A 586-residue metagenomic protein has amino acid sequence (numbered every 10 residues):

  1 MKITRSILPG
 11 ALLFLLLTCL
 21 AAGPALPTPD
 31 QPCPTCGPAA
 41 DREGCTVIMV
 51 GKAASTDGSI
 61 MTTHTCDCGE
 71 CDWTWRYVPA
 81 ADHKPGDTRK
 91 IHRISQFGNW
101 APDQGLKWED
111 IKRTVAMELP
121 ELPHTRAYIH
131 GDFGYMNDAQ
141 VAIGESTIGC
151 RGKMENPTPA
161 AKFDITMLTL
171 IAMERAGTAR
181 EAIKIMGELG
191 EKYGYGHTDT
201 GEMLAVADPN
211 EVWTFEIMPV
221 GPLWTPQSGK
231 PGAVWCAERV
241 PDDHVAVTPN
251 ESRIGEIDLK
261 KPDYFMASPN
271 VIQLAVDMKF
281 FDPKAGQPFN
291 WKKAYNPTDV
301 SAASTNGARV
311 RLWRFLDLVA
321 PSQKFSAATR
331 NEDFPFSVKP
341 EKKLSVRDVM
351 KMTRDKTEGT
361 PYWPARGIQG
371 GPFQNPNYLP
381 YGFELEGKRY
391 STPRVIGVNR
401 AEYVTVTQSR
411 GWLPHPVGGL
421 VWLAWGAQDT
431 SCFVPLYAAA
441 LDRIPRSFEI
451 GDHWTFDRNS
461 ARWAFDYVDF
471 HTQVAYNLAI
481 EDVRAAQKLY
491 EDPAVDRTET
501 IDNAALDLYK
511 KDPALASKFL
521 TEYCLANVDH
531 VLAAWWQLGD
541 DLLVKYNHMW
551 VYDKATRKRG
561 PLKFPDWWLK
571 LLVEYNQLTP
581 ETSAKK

Functional and structural regions predicted by a protein language model:
M1-R5: N-terminal secretory signal peptides that target proteins for export/translocation
P9-L20: Bacterial N-terminal signal peptides
T18-P32: Bacterial Sec-dependent signal peptides at the C-terminal "C-region" and cleavage site
Q31-D164, I185-L344: A contiguous strand-loop segment
E155-P159, M167-A176: Second-shell loop/turn segments in exported
N270-L420, A424: Glycine-rich, aromatic-lined ligand/substrate-binding cores of catalytic and carbohydrate-binding domains
P372-D507: Substrate-recognition/cap regions that form aromatic- and gly/pro-loop-enriched pockets for small-molecule ligands
R484-K586: Histidine-centered catalytic/metal-binding microenvironments
